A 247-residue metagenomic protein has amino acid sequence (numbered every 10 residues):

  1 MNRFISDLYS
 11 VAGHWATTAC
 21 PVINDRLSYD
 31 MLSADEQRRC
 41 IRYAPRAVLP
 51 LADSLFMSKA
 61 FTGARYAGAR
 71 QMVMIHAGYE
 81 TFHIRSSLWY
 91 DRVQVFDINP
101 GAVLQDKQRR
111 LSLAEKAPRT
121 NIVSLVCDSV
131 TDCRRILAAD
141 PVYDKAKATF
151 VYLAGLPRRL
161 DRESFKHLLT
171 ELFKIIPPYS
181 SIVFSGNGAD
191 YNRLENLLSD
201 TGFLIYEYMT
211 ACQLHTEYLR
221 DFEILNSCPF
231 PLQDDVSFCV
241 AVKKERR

Functional and structural regions predicted by a protein language model:
M1-V73, A77-L125: Rossmann-like AdoMet
A64-G68, D140-T149, I176: Glycine-rich phosphate-binding loop signature in dinucleotide/nucleotide-binding domains
N99, A154, V183-S185: Alpha/beta-hydrolase-fold catalytic nucleophile elbow
S112-K145: S-adenosyl-L-methionine
D132-I136, R159-L172: A short, conserved alpha-helix within the catalytic core of class I
A148-E163: A short SAM/SAH-binding and catalytic strip from SAM-dependent methyltransferases
L169, I176-N187: Conserved beta-strand signature within the Rossmann-like core of class I S-adenosyl-L-methionine
A189-R247: Rossmann-like AdoMet/SAM-dependent catalytic core
